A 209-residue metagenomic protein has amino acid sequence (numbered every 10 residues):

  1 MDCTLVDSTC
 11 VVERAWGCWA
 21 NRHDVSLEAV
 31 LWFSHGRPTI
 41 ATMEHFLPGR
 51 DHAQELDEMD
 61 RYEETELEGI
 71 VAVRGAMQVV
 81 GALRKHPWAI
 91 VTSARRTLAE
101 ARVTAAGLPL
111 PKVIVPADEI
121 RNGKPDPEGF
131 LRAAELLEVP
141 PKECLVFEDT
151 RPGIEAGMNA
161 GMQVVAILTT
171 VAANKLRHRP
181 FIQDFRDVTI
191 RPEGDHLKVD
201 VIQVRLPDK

Functional and structural regions predicted by a protein language model:
M1-H86, R95-E100, L108-P109: N-terminal helical cap/lid subdomain that shapes the substrate entry/recognition surface in HAD-like hydrolases
T4, T92, D149: Conserved G/P- and acidic residue-centered "switch" motifs that form tight phosphate/ATP-binding loops in soluble
A72, V91, N122: Residue-level marker of regulatory loop/turn positions in helix-turn-helix DNA-binding domains and in histidine
P87, R95-K209: Asp-based, Mg2+/Mn2+-dependent phosphohydrolase catalytic module
